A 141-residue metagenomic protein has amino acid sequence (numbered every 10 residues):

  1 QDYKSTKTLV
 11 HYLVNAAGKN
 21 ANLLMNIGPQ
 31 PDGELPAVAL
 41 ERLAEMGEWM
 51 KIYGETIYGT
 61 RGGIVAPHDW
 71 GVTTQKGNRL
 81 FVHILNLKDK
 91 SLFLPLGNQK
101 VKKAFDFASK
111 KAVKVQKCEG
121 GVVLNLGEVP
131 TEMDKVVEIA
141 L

Functional and structural regions predicted by a protein language model:
Q1-L141: Mature catalytic domains of secreted/periplasmic carbohydrate-active enzymes
